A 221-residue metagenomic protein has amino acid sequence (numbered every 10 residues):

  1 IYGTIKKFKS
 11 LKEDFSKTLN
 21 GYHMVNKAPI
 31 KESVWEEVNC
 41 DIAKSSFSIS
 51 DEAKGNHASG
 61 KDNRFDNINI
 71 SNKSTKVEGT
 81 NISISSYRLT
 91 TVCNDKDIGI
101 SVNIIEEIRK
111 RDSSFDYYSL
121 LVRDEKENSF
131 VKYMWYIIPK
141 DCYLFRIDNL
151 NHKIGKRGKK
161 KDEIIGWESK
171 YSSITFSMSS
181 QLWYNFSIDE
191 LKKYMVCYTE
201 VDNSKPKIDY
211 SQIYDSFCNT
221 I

Functional and structural regions predicted by a protein language model:
I1-I68, N72-I221: Nucleic-acid endonuclease domains
